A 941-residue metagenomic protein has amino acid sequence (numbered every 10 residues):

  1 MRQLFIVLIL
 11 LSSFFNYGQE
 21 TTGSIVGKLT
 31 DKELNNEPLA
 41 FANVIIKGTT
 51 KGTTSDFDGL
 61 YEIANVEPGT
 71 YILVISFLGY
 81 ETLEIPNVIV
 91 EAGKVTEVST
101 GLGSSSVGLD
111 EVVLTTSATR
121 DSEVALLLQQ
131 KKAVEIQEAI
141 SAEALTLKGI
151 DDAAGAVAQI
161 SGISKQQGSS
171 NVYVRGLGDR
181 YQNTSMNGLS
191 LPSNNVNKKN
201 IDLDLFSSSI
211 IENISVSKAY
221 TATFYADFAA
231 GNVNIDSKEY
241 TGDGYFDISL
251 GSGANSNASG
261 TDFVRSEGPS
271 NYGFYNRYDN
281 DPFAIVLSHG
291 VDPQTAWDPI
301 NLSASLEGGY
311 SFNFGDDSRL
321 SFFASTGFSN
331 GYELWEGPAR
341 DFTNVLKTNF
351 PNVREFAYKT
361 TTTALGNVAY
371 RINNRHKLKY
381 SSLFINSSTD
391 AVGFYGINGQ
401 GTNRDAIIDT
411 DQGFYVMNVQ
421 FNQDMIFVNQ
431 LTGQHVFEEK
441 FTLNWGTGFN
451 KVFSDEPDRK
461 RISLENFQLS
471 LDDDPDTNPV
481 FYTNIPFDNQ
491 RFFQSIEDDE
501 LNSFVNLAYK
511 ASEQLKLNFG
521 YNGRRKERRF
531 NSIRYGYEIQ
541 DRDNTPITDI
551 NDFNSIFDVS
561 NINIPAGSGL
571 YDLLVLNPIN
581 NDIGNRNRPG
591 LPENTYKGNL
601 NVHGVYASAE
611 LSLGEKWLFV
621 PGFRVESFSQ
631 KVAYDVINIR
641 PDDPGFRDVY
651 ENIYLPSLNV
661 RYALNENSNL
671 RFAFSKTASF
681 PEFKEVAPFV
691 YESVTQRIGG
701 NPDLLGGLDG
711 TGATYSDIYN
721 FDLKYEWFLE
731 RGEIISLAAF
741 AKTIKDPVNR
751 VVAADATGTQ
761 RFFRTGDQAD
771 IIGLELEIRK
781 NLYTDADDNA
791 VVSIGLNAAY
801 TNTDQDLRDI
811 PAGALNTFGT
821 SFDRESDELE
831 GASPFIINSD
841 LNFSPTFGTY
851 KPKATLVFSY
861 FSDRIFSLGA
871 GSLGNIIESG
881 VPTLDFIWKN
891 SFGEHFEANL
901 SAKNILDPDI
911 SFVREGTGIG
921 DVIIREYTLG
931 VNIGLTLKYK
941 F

Functional and structural regions predicted by a protein language model:
T30-N35, A42-K47, S76-L78, E91 (+2 more regions): Short, acidic, small-residue-rich periplasmic hinge/interaction motif at the N-terminus of Gram-negative outer-membrane
T49-L60, L705: Short, acidic Ser/Thr/Gly-rich low-complexity loop/linker segments typical of extracellular and cell-surface proteins
I89, T119-V124, L128-Y173, G188-L205 (+2 more regions): Periplasmic N-terminal accessory/gating domains of Gram-negative outer-membrane beta-barrel systems
H289-F394, E438, P656-L658: Transmembrane beta-barrel wall of Gram-negative outer-membrane proteins
R371, L383, Q423-T432, V436-T442 (+6 more regions): Structural signature of Gram-negative outer-membrane beta-barrels, strongest in the C-terminal barrel of TonB-dependent
N489-F492, I496, N506-K510, K516 (+4 more regions): Conserved C-terminal beta-signal and adjacent last beta-strands/turns of outer-membrane beta-barrel proteins
R491-F492, I496, F504, F553-N561 (+5 more regions): Outer membrane beta-barrel strand-and-loop segments of large Gram-negative receptors, especially TonB-dependent
E615, A739-I744, Q760-R864: Gram-negative outer-membrane beta-barrel transporters
